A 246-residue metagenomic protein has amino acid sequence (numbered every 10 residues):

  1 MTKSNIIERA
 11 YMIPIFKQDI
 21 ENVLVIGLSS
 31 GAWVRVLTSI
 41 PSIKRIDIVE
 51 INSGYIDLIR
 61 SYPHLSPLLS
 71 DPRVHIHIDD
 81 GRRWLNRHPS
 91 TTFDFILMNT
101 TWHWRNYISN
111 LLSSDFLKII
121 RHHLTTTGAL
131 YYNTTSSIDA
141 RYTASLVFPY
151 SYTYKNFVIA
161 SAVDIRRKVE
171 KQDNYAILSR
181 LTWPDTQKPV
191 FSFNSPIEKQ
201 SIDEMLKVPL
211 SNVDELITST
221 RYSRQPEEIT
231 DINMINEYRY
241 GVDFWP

Functional and structural regions predicted by a protein language model:
M1-N22, D80-R83, R87, Y150-P246: Soluble small-group transferase modules, centered on the S-adenosyl donor enzyme superfamily
T2-R141, L146, S151-Y154: The AdoMet/dcAdoMet-binding core of the Class I SAM-like
